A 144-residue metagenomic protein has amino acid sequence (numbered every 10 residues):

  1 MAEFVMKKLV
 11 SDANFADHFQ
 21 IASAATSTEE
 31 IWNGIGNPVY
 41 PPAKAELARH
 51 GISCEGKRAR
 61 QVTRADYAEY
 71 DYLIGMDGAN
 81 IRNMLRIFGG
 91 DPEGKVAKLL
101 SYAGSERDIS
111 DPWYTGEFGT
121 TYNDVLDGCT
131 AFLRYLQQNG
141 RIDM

Functional and structural regions predicted by a protein language model:
M1-M144: Short polar/charged helix/loop
